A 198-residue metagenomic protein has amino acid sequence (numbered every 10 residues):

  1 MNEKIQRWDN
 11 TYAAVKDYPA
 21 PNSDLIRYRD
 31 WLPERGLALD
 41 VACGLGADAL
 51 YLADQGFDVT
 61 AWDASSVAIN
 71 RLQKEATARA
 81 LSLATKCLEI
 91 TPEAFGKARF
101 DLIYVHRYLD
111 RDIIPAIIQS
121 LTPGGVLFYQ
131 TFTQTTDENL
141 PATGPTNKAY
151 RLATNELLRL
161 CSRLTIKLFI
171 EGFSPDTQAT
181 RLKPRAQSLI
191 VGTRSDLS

Functional and structural regions predicted by a protein language model:
M1-P33: Conserved class I S-adenosyl-L-methionine
R35-G44: Conserved class I S-adenosyl-L-methionine
S65-V67: Conserved SAM/SAH-binding beta-strand->alpha-helix loop
R79-I90: Conserved SAM-binding strand-loop segment of SAM-dependent methyltransferases
E93-L102: A short acidic, Gly/Pro-enriched loop at the edge of an enzyme's catalytic core that lines a small-molecule cofactor
L109-L121: A short, conserved alpha-helix within the catalytic core of class I
G125-F132, T136: Conserved beta-strand signature within the Rossmann-like core of class I S-adenosyl-L-methionine
P175-S198: Core SAM-dependent methyltransferase catalytic element
